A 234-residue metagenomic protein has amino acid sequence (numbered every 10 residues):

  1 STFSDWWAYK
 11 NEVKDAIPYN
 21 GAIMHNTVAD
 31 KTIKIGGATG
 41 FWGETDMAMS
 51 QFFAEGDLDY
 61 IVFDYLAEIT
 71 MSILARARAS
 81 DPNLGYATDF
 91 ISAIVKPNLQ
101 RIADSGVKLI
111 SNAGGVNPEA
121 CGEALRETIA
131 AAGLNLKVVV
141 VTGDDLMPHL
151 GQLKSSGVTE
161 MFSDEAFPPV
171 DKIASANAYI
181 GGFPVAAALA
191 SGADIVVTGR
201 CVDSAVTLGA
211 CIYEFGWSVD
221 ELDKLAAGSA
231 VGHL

Functional and structural regions predicted by a protein language model:
W6-W7: Tryptophan (W) side chains
K10-N11, D46: Short, isolated positions within intrinsically disordered regulatory regions of eukaryotic proteins
I23-L153, E165-P184, L225: Metallocofactor- and cofactor-centric catalytic cores in central/energy metabolism, strongly enriched
S156: Glycine/proline-rich, flexible active-site/cofactor-binding loop segments that harbor closely spaced acidic
E160-G181, A186-S191, I195, G199 (+1 more regions): Conserved, well-structured core segments that form the ligand-binding/active-site neighborhood of functional domains
